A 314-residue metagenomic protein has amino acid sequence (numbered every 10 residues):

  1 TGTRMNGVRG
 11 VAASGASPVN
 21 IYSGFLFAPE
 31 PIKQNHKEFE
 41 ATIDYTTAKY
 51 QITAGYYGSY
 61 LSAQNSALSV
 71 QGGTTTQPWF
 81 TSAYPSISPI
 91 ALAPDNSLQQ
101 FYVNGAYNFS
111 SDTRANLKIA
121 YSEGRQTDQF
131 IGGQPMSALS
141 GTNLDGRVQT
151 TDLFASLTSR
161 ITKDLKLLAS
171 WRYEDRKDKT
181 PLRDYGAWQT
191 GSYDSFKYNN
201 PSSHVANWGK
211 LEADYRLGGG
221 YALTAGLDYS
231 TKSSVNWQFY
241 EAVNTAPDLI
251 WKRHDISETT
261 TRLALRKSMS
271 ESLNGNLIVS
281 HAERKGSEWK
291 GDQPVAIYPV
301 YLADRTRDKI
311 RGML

Functional and structural regions predicted by a protein language model:
T1, I43, A54, L117-I119 (+6 more regions): Membrane-embedded beta-strand positions of outer-membrane beta-barrel proteins
T1-T47, Y56-S59, G105: Post-signal-peptide, soluble extracytosolic/periplasmic N-terminal scaffold domains of envelope/secretory systems
G2-R4, T47-Q51, G58-S62, Y121-R125 (+3 more regions): Transmembrane beta-strands of outer-membrane beta-barrel pores
T3-N20, G24, A28, N65-G72 (+5 more regions): Outer-membrane beta-barrel translocator domains and adjoining extracellular loop/strand segments of Gram-negative
S14-P18, G73-S86, N108, D112 (+10 more regions): Intrinsic disorder/low-complexity detector
P29-N35, T76, A91-S97, L139 (+6 more regions): Replace "Gram-negative outer membrane beta-barrel proteins" with "bacterial and organellar outer membrane beta-barrel
A41-Y45, V103-Y107, A155-S159, L211-Y215 (+2 more regions): Residues on the lipid-exposed face of transmembrane beta-strands in outer-membrane beta-barrel proteins
K49-A54, S111-L117, K163-L167, G219-A225 (+2 more regions): Repeated loop/turn-to-beta-strand initiation elements of outer-membrane beta-barrel proteins
